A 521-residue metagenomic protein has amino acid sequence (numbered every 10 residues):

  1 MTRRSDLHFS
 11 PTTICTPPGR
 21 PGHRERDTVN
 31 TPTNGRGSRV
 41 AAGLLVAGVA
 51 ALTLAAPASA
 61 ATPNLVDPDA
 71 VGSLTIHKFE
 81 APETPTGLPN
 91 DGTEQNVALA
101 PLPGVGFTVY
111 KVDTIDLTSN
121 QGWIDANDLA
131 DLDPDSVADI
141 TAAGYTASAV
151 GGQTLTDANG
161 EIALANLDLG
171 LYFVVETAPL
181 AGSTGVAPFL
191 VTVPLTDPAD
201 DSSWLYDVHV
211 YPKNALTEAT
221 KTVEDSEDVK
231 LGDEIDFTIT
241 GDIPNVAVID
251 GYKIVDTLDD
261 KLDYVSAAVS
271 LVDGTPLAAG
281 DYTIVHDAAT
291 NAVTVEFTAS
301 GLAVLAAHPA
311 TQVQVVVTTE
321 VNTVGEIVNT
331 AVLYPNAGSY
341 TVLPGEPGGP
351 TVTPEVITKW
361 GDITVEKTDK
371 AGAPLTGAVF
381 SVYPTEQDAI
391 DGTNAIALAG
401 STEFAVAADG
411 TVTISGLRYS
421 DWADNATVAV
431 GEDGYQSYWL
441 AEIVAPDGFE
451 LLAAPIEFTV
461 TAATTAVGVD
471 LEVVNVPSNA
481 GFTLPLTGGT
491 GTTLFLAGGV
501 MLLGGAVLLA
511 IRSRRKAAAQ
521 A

Functional and structural regions predicted by a protein language model:
T2-A521: Solvent-exposed loop/turn and edge beta-strand elements of beta-rich ligand-binding domains
